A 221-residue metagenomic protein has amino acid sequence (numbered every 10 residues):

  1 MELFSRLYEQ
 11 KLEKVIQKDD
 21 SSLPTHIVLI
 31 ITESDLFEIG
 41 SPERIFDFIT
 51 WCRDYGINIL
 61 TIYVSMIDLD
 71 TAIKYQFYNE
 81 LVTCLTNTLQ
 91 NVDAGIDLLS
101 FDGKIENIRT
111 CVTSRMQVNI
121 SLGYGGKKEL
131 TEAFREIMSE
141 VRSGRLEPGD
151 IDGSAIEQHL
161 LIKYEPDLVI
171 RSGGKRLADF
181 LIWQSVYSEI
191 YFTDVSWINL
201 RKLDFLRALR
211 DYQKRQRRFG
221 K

Functional and structural regions predicted by a protein language model:
M1-K221: Flexible, compositionally biased loop and terminal segments
